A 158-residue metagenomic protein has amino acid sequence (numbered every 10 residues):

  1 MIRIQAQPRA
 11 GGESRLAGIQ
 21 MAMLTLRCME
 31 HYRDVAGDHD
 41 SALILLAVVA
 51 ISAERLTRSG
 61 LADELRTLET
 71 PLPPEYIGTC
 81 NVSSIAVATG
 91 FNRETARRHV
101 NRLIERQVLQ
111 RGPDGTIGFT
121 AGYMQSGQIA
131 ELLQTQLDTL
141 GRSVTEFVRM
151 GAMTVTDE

Functional and structural regions predicted by a protein language model:
M1-L46: N-terminal leader segment of winged-helix/HTH proteins
C28-R33, P71-L72, A88: Short secondary-structure capping micro-motifs at structural edges
D40, G78-N81, A96-H99: Amphipathic alpha-helical interface surfaces
L43-G78: Short helix->loop/beta-hairpin flanking segments within DNA-binding domains
E64-L68, N81, V108, P113-Q136: Short, cationic-aromatic polyanion-contact patches
L72-P73, I77-V87, L103: A short alpha-helical element within helix-turn-helix/winged-helix DNA-binding domains across DNA-binding proteins
G90-E105: Short amphipathic alpha-helical interaction segments
M124-T156: Short, amphipathic alpha-helical interaction segments positioned at domain boundaries
